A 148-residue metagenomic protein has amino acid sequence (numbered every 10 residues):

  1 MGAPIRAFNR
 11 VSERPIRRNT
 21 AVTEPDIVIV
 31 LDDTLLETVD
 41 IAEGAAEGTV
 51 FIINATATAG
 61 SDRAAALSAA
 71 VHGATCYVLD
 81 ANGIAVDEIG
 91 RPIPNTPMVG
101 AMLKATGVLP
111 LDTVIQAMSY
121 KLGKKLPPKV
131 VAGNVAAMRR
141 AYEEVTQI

Functional and structural regions predicted by a protein language model:
M1-I148: Active-site cofactor/cluster-binding pocket
